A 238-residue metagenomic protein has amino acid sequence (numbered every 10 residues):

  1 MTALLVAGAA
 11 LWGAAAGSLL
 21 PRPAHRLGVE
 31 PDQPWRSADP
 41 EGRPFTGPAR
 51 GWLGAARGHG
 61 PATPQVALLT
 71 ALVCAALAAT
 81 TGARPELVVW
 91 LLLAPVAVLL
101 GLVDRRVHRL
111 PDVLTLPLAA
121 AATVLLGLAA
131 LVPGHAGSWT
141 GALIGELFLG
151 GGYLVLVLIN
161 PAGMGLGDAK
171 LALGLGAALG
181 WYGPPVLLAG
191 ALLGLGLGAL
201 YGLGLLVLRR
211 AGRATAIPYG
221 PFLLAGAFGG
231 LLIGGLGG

Functional and structural regions predicted by a protein language model:
M1-G238: A membrane-topology feature that recognizes alpha-helical transmembrane segments and their immediate juxtamembrane
